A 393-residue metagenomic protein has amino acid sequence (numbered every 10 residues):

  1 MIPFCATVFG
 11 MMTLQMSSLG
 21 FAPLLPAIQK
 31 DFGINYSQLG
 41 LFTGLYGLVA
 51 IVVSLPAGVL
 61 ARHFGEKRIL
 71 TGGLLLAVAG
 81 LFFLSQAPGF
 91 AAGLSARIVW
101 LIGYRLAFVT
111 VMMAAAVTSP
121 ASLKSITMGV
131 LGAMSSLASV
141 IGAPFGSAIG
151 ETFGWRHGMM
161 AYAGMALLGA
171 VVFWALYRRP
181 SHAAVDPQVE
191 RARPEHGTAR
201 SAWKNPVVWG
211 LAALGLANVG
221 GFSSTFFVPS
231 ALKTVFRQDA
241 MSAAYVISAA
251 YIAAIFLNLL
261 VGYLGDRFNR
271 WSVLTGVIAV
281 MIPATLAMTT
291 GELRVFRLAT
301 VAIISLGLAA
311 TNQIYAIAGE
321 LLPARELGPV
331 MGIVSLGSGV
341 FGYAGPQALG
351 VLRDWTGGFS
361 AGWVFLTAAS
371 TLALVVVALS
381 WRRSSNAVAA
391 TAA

Functional and structural regions predicted by a protein language model:
F21-A22, V207-Y251, I255: Extracytoplasmic gate region of multi-pass secondary transporters
V52-P88: Conserved MFS/SLC helix-loop-helix module at the cytosolic interface between two early adjacent transmembrane helices
S54-G65, L257-N269: Helix-to-loop junctions at the C-terminal end of transmembrane segments in multipass secondary transporters
H63-G72, R267-I278: Cytoplasmic membrane-interface "Motif A"-like loop-to-helix N-cap segments of 12-TM Major Facilitator Superfamily
A96-M134: Cytoplasmic helix-loop-helix junction between adjacent transmembrane helices in 12-TM secondary transporters
L131-R178: Helix-loop-helix hairpin linking two adjacent transmembrane segments in secondary transporters
N269-I314: C-terminal transmembrane helical hairpin of 12-TM major facilitator-type secondary transporters
A324-T356: A late C-terminal transmembrane helix in Major Facilitator Superfamily
